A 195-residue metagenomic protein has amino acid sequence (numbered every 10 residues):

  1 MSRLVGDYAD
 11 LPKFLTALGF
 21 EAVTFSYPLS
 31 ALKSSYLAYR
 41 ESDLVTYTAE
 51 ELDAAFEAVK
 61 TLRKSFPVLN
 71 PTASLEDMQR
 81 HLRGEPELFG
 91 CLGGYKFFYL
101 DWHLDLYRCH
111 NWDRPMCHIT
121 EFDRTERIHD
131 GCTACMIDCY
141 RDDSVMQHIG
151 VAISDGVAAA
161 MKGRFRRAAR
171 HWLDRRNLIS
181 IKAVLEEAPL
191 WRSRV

Functional and structural regions predicted by a protein language model:
M1-G93, D101-W102, Y107: Radical SAM enzyme [4Fe-4S]-AdoMet core and its adjacent flexible, acidic and glycine-rich loops/tails across
E85-L88, H103-V195: Flexible mid-to-C-terminal extensions adjoining Fe-S/redox cofactors in radical SAM and related proteins
G94-Y95, H129: A structure-centric signal for secondary-structure junctions around beta-strands
